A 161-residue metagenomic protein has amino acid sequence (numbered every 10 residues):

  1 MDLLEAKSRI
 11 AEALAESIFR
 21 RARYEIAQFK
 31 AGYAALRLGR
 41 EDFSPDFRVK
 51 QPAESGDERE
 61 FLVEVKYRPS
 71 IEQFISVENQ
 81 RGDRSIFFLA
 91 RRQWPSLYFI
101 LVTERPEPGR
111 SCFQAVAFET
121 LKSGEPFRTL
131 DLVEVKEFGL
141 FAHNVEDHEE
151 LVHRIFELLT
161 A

Functional and structural regions predicted by a protein language model:
M1-G39: Acidic-basic catalytic patches of nuclease active cores, encompassing PD-(D/E)XK and other metal-cofactor nuclease
D2, G56-S123: Catalytic cores of nucleic-acid endonucleases
A13-A27, P52-E60, E72, E150-A161: Short low-complexity stretches enriched in small and charged residues
R21, R105-A161: Non-catalytic C-terminal interaction segments of nucleic acid-processing enzymes
I26, F47-V49, V63, F99: Hydrophobic beta-strand residues in large extracellular and virion-surface proteins
Q28-D57: Active-site metal-binding core of divalent-cation-utilizing nuclease and nuclease-like domains
